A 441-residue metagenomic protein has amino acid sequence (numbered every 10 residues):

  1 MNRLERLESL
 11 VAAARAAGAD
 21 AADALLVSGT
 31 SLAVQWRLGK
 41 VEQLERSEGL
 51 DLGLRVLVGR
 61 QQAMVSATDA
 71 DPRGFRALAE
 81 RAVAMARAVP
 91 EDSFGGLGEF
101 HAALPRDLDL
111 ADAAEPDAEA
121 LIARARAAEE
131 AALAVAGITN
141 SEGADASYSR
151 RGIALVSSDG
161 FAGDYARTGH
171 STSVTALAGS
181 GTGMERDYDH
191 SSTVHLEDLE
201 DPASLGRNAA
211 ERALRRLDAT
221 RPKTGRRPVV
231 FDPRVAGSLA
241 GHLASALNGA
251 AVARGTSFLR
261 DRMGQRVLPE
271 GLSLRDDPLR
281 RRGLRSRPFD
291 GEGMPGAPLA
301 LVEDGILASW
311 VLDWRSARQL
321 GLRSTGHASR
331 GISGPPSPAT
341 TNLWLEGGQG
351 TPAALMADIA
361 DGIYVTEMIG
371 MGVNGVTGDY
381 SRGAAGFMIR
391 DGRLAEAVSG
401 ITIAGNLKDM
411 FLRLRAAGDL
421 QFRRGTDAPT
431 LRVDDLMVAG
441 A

Functional and structural regions predicted by a protein language model:
M1-R287, G291-M294, E303-I306, R390-R393 (+3 more regions): Active-site bordering "gate/hinge" segments that shape substrate access to catalytic or cofactor-binding pockets
P105, R260-A441: Dual-mode signal for accessory low-complexity, basic/Gly-rich regions
